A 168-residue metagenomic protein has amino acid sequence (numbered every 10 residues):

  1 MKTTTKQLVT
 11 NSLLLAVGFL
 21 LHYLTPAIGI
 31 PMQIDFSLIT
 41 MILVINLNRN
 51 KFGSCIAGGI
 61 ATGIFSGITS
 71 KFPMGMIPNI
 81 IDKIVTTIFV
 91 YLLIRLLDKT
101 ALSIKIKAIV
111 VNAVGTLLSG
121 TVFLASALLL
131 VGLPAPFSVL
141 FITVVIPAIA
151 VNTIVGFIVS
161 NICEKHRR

Functional and structural regions predicted by a protein language model:
M1-N46: Hydrophobic transmembrane alpha-helices
L8-L13, T40, F52-I60, M76-I81 (+3 more regions): Hydrophobic alpha-helical transmembrane segments
L14-H22, T62, S66, T86 (+3 more regions): Alpha-helical transmembrane segments of multipass membrane proteins
L20-Q33, T62-L93: Interfacial aromatic-anchored transmembrane helix boundaries in multi-pass membrane proteins
T25-I30, N48-N50, S70-M74, D98 (+1 more regions): Short helix-capping/hinge motifs at transmembrane helix termini and TM-loop junctions
I39-I42, G58, V85-V90: Hydrophobic alpha-helical segments within and immediately flanking transmembrane helices of multi-pass membrane proteins
I45-N46, T87-R95, S160, E164: Hydrophobic transmembrane alpha-helices
I77-P78, T100-R168: Membrane-embedded alpha-helical hairpins and interfacial helices in multi-pass inner-membrane proteins
